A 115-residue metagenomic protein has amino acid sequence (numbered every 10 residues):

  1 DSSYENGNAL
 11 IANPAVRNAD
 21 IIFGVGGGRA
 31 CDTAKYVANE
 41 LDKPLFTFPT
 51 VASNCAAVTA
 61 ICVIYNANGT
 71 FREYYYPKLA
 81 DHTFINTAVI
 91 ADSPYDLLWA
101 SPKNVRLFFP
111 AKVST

Functional and structural regions predicted by a protein language model:
D1-F46: N-terminal small/polar loop signature for handling phosphorylated ligands or for N-terminal nucleophile
N39-T115: A glycine/threonine-rich phosphate-anchoring loop and its flanking beta-alpha core in nucleotide/phosphate-binding
